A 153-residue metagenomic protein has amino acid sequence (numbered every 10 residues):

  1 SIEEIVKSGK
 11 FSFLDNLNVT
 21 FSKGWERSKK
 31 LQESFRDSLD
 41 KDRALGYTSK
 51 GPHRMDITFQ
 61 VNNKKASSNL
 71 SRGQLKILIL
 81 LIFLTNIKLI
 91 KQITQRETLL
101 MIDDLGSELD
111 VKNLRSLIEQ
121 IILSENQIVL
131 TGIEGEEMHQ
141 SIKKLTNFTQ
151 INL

Functional and structural regions predicted by a protein language model:
S1-L99, E108, K112, S116-Q127 (+1 more regions): Conserved NTPase motor "head" modules and their coupling/switch loops across ABC/AAA+ ATPases, GTPases, and GHKL ATPases
D103-L105: Walker B catalytic acidic pair
T131-I133: H-loop/switch region of ABC-family ATPase nucleotide-binding domains
S141-L153: A short helix-turn-beta junction within AAA+ P-loop NTPase domains corresponding to the substrate/partner-engaging
